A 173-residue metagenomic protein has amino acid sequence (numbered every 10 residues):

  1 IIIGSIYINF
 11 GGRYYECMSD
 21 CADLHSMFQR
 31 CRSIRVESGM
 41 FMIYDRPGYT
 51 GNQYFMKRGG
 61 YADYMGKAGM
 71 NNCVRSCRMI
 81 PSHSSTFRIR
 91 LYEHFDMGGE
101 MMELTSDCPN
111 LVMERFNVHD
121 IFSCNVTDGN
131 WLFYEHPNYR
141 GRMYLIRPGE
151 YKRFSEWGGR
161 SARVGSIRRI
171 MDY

Functional and structural regions predicted by a protein language model:
I1-Y173: Compact beta-sheet-dominated domain cores in extracellular/mature segments
